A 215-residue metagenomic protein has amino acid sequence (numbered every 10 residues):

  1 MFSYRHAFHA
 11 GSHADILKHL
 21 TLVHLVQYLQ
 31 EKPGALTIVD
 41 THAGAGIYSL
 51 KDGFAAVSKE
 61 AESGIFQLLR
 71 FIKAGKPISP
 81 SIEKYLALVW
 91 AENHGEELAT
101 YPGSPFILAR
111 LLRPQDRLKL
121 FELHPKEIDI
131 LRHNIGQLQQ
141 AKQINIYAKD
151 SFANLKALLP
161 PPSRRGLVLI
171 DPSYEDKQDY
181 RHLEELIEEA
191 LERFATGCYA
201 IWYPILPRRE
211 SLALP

Functional and structural regions predicted by a protein language model:
M1-P215: Class I S-adenosyl-L-methionine-dependent methyltransferase catalytic core
